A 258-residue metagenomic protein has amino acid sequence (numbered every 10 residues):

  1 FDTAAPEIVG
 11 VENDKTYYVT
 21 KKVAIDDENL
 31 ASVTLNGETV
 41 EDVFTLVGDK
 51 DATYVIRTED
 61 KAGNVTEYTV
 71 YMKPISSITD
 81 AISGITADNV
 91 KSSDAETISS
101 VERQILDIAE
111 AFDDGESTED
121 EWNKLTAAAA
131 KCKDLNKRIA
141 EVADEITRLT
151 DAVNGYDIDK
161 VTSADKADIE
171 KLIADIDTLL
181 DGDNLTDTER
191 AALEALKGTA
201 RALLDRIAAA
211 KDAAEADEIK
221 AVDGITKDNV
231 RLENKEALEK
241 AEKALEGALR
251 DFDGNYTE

Functional and structural regions predicted by a protein language model:
F1-P6, V70-S77: Flexible, low-complexity linkers/stalks enriched in Thr/Pro that connect modular domains
E12-V19: Short, solvent-exposed loop/linker segments at the N-terminal edge of repeated beta-sheet extracellular domains
K22-T39: Change to "...patches in solvent-exposed regions of secreted, membrane-anchored, or virion-exposed structural
V23, D49-Y68, I105-I108, L125-N136 (+5 more regions): Append "Rare intracellular matches occur via the same short Y/T/C beta-strand/loop motifs
E38-V47: Short, solvent-exposed S/T- and G/P-enriched segments that are highly enriched in secreted/extracellular and lumenal
I78-K124, E145-E194, A221-T257: Amphipathic, heptad-repeat alpha-helical segments
